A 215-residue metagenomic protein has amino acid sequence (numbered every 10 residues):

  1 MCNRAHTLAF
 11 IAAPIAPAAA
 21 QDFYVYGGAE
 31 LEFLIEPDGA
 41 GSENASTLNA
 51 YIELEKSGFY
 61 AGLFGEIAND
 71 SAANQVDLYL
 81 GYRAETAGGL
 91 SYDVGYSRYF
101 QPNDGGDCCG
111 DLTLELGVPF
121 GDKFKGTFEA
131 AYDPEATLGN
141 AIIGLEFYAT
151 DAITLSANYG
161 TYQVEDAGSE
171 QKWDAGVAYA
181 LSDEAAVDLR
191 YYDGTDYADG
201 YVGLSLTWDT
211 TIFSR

Functional and structural regions predicted by a protein language model:
M1-Y24, T211-R215: Cleavable N-terminal export/targeting peptides
A20-N69, I212-F213: Short glycine/proline- and aromatic-enriched beta-strand/turn motifs that initiate or cap beta-hairpins
A20-Y24, L54-G58, A87-S91, P119-K125 (+3 more regions): Strand-connecting loop/turn motifs
F23, S42-L48, A72-V76, L90 (+4 more regions): Residues that define the transmembrane beta-barrel architecture of outer-membrane proteins
G27-I35, F59-N69, S91-P102, D122-P134 (+4 more regions): Transmembrane beta-strand segments that form the barrel wall of outer-membrane beta-barrel proteins
A50, L78-L80, V94, L112-L114 (+3 more regions): Membrane-embedded beta-strands of outer-membrane beta-barrel proteins, especially the hydrophobic/small aromatic
I52-K56, Y82-A84, R98, L116-V118 (+3 more regions): Residue-level signature of outer-membrane beta-barrel architecture
F147, A175-A185, A198-R215: Outer-membrane beta-barrel "beta-signal"
